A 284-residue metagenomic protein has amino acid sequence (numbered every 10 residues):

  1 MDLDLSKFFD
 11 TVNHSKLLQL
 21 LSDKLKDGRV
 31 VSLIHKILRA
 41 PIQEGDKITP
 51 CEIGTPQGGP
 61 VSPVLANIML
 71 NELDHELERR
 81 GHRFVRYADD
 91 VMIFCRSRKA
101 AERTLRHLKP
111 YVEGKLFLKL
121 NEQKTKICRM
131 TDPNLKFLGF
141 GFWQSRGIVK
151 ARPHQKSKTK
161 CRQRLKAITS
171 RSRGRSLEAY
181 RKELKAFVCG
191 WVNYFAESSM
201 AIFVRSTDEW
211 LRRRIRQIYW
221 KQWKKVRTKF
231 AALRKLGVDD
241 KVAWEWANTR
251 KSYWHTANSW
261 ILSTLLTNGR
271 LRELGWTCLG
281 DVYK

Functional and structural regions predicted by a protein language model:
M1-N134: Conserved polymerase palm-domain catalytic core
F8, L21, L25, P60 (+5 more regions): Generic amphipathic alpha-helical segments used as scaffolds and interaction surfaces in large, multi-domain proteins
R39, K115-C189: A conserved non-catalytic segment of reverse transcriptases and RNA-directed RNA polymerases corresponding to the late
P50-P56, A167-R171, Y194: Short hinge/gating elements
G81-Y87, Q163-S170, W223: Short, conserved aromatic-histidine micro-motifs
Y180-V226, F230-R234: Non-catalytic, peripheral interaction segments enriched in hydrophobic/basic residues
Y219, W223-K284: Extended C-terminal regions of large enzymes
